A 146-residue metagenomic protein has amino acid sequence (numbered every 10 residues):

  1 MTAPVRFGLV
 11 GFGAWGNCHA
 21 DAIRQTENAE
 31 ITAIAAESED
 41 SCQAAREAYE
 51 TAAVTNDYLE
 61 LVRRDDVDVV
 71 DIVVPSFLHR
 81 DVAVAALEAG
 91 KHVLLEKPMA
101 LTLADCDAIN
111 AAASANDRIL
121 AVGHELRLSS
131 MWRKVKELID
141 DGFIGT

Functional and structural regions predicted by a protein language model:
M1-Y49: N-terminal Rossmann-like dinucleotide-binding module
A22-T26, A45-A48, V84-A89, A108-A112 (+2 more regions): Alpha-helical structural signal in soluble globular domains
T26, Y49, R64-D65, S129: Acidic-histidine catalytic/liganding microenvironments
A29, D68, K91, N116-I119: Short, well-ordered coil/turn segments that N-cap beta-strands
I31, T51, V67-V70, I144-T146: Local beta-strand N-terminus motif with an aromatic residue
D40, A52-A112: Beta-loop-alpha module in the N-terminal Rossmann-like domain of NAD(P)-dependent dehydrogenases, especially those
A100-T146: A contiguous active-site-proximal alpha/beta segment in oxidoreductase catalytic domains
